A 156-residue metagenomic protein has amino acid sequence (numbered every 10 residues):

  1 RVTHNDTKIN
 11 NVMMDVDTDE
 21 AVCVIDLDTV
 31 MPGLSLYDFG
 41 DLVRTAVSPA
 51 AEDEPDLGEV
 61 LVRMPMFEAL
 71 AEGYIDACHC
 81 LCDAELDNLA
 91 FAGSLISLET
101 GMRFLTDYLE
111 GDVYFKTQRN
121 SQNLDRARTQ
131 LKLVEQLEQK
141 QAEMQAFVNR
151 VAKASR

Functional and structural regions predicted by a protein language model:
R1-V2, P55, N149: Short coil/turn segments at secondary-structure boundaries
R1-Y37: Active-site acidic catalytic loop and adjacent metal/ATP-binding pocket of ATP-dependent phosphoryl transfer enzymes
H4, M31, R63, G93-L98 (+1 more regions): Secondary-structure capping and boundary motifs in well-ordered enzyme cores
T7, M66, L86-L89: Active-site capping/gating regions of soluble enzymes
K8-N11, D41, M102, L133: Hydrophobic side chains within alpha-helical segments
L36-C80, L95-Y114: Active-site activation/catalytic loop segments of kinase-like enzymes and analogous catalytic loops in related
L81-G93: All-alpha amphipathic helical-bundle segments outside canonical DNA-binding/catalytic cores that form hydrophobic
E99-R156: ATP/Mg2+ or Mg2+-diphosphate-binding catalytic cores that bind nucleotide phosphates or diphosphates via glycine-rich
